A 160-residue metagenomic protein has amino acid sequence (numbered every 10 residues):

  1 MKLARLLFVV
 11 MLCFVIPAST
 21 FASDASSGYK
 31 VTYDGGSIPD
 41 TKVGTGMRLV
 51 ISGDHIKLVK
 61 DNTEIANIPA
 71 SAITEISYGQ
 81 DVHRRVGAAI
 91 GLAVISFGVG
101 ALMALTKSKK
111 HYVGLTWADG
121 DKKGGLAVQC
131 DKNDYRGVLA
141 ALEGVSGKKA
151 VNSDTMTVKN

Functional and structural regions predicted by a protein language model:
M1-V10: Bacterial N-terminal signal peptides that target proteins for export
V9-P17: Bacterial N-terminal signal peptides
S19-H55: Anionic N-terminal interaction surfaces
S23-A25, A72-N160: Acidic, Ser/Thr- and proline-rich intrinsically disordered linker/docking segments of eukaryotic scaffolds
Y29, D54-V59, V113-W117: Short polybasic amphipathic segments
G44, D61-T63, A118-K123: Glycine-centered tight beta-turn/hairpin loop motif at sheet-sheet or coil-to-beta transitions
M47, E64-A66, G124-V128: Short beta-strand segments
V50-A88: Add "or lipid-surface remodeling" -> "...that mediate pore formation, membrane permeabilization, membrane fusion
